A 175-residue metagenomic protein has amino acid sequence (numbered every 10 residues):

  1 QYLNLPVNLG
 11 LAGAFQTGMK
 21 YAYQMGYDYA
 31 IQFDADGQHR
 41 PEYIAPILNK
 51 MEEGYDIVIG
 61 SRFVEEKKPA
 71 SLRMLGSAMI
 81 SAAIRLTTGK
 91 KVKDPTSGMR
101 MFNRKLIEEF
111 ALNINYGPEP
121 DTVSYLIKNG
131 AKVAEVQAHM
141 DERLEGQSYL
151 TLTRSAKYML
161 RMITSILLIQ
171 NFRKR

Functional and structural regions predicted by a protein language model:
Q1, L5-V7, L11-M25, Y29 (+3 more regions): Acceptor/aglycone-binding surface of glycosyltransferases and processive sugar-polymer synthases
A35: Cys/His-dense Zn2+-coordinating finger/ribbon modules
Q38: Glycine/small-residue-rich loop that forms an oxyanion/phosphate-binding "nest" at active or ligand-binding sites
K90-K91, N113-I114, S124-D141: Catalytic donor-sugar/metal-binding loop of nucleotide-sugar-dependent glycosyltransferases
D121: Cell-envelope/extracellular polymer assembly enzymes that use nucleotide-activated donors
R175: Active-site-adjacent helix/loop segment of glycosyltransferases that harbors family-specific signature motifs
